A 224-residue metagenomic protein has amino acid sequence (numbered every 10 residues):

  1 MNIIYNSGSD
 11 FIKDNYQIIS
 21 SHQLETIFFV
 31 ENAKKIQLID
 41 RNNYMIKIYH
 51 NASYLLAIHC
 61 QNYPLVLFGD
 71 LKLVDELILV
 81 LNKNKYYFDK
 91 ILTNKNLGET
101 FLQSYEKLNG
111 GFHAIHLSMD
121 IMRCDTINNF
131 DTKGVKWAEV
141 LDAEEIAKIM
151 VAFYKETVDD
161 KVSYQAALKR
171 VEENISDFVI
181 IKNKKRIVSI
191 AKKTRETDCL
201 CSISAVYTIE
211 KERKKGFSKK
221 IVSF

Functional and structural regions predicted by a protein language model:
M1-I27, C124-D160: Short amphipathic alpha-helix that is part of the acyltransferase structural core
I3-I4, Q23, E31-N84, K90 (+1 more regions): Conserved donor-binding loop and adjoining core beta-sheet/short helix segment in diverse acyl/aminoacyl transferases
L24-N42, V158-F178, K184, K192: Active-site rim helix/loop that mediates acceptor-substrate recognition in acyltransferases
Q61-T132: Acyl-donor-binding surface of acyltransferase catalytic domains
K72-L79, T208, K214-F224: Conserved acetyl-CoA-binding loop-helix of GNAT-fold acetyltransferases
N94, I146, I203: Residue-level signal for inorganic ion chemistry
F178, N183-S202, K211, S218-I221: Acyl-donor (CoA/ACP) binding surface of acyl/acetyltransferases
